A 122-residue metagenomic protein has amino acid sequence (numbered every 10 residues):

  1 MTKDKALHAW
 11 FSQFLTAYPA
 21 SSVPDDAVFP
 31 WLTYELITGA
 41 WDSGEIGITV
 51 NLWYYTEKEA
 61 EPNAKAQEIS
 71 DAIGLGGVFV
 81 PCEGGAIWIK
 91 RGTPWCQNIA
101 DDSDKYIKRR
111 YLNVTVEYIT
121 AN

Functional and structural regions predicted by a protein language model:
M1-Y18, D26, E35-N122: Charged, amphipathic alpha-helical segments and their flanking helix caps
V23: Short, conserved beta-strand/beta-arch hydrophobic-aromatic motifs that form part of recognition grooves or interface
